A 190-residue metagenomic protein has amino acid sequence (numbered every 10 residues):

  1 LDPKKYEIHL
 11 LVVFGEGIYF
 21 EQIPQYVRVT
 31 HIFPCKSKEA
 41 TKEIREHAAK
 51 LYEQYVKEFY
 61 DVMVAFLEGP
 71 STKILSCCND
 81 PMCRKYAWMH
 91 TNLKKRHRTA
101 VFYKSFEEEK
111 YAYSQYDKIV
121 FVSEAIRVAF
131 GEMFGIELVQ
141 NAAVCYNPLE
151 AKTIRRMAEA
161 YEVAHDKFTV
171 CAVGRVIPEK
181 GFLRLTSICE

Functional and structural regions predicted by a protein language model:
K5-K42, N141: N-terminal strand-loop element at the rim of the active site of nucleotide-sugar-dependent glycosyltransferases
Y52-E53, K57, F102-F121: Membrane-proximal helix-turn-helix segments that form the acceptor-binding/catalytic region of lipid-linked
V62, C77-R96: Active-site proximal beta-strand in glycosyltransferases
A65-S71, M89: Short His-centered aromatic/hydrophobic patch
E68, E150-T153, R175-E179: Nucleotide-sugar-dependent glycosyltransferase donor-binding/catalytic pocket residues
K73-L75, S114-N141, L149-A151: A short, active-site helix/loop in glycosyltransferases that binds the activated sugar's phosphate group
H97-R98, V128-E132, Q140-K167: Acidic anion/phosphate-binding donor-loop and adjacent secondary structure in glycosyltransferase catalytic cores
F168, A172-E190: A conserved mid-protein helix/loop that constitutes part of the nucleotide-sugar donor-binding site
